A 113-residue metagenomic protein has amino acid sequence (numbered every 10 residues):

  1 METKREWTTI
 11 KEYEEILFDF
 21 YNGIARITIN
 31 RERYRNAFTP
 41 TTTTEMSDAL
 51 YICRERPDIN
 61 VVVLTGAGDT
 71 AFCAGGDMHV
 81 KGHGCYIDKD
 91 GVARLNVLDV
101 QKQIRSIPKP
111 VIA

Functional and structural regions predicted by a protein language model:
M1-T65: Conserved CoA-thioester-binding segment of acyl-CoA-metabolizing enzymes
I10, G66-Q103: Glycine- (often His-adjacent) and acidic-residue-rich active-site loop that binds/positions the CoA thioester
Y13, R56, G75, I107-P108: Acidic-histidine catalytic/liganding microenvironments
F38-T39, G76, C85, P108: Short, flexible helix/strand-to-coil boundary loops that buttress conserved ligand/catalytic motifs in alpha/beta
V100-A113: Conserved catalytic cysteine-centered active-site region of acyl-thioester-dependent Claisen-condensing enzymes
